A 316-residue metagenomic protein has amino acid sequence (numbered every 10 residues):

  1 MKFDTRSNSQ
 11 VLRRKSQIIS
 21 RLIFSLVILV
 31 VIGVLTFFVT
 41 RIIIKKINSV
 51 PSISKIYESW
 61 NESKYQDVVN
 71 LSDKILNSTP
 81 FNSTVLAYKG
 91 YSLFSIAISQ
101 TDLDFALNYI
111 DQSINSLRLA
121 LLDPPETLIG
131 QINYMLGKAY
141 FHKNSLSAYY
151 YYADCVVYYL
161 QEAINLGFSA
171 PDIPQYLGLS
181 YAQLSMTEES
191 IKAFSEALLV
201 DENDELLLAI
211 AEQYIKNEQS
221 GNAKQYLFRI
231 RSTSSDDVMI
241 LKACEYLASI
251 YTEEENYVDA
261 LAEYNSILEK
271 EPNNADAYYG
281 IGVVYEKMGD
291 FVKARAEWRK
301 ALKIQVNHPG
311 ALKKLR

Functional and structural regions predicted by a protein language model:
K2-N115, L119-Q131: N-terminal leader/linker segments that initiate helical-solenoid repeat arrays
S49, S83-T84, T127-G130, P171-D172 (+5 more regions): Helix-start (N-cap) detector for alpha-helical repeat units in TPR-like alpha-solenoids, especially tetratricopeptide
Y57, Y91, S95-I98, K138 (+5 more regions): Residue-level recognition of tetratricopeptide repeat
N61, S95, S99, H142 (+6 more regions): Register position in tetratricopeptide repeats
L76-N77, N115, L119-L122, Y158-N165 (+4 more regions): Conserved structural position within tetratricopeptide repeats
Y88, M135, Y176, A209 (+3 more regions): Canonical tetratricopeptide repeat
